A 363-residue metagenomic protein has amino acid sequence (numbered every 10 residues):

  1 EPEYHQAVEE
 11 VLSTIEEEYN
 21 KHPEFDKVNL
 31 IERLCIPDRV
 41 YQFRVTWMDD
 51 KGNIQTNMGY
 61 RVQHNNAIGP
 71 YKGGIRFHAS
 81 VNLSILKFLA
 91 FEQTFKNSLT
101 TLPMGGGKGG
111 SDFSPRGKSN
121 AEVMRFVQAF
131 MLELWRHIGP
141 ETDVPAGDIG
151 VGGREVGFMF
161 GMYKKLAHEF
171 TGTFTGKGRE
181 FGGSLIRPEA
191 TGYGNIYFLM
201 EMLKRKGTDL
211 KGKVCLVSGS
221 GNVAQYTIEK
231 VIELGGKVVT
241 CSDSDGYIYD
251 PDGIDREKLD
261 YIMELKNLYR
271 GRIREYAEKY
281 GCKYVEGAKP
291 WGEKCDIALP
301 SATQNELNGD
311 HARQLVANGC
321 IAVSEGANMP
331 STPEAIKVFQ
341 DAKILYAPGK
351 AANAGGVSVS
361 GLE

Functional and structural regions predicted by a protein language model:
E24-N53: Structured beta-strand/loop patches that form or line metal/cofactor-binding pockets in enzymes
N53-T94: N-terminal cap/recognition module
H78, N97-K211: Glycine/serine-rich phosphate-binding loop and adjoining beta1-alpha1 elements at the start of nucleotide-handling
F88, T142-A146, E169-F174, V217 (+5 more regions): General beta-strand structural signal in soluble alpha/beta enzymes
I138-E141, T208-G212, E293-D296, L315-A322 (+1 more regions): Short, surface-exposed connector motifs at secondary-structure boundaries
T175-G178, G183-K294: Glycine-rich phosphate/diphosphate-binding loop of Rossmann-like nucleotide-binding domains
A302-E363: Rossmann-fold NAD(P)-binding glycine/threonine-rich loop
